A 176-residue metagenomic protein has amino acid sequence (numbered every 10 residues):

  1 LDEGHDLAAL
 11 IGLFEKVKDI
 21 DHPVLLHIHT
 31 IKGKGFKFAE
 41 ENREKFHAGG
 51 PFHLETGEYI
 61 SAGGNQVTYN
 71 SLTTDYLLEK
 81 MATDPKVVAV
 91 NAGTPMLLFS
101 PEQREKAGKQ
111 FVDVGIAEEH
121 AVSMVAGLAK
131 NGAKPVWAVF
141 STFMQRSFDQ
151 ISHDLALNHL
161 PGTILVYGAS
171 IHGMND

Functional and structural regions predicted by a protein language model:
L1-L13, D19-D176: Thiamine diphosphate
